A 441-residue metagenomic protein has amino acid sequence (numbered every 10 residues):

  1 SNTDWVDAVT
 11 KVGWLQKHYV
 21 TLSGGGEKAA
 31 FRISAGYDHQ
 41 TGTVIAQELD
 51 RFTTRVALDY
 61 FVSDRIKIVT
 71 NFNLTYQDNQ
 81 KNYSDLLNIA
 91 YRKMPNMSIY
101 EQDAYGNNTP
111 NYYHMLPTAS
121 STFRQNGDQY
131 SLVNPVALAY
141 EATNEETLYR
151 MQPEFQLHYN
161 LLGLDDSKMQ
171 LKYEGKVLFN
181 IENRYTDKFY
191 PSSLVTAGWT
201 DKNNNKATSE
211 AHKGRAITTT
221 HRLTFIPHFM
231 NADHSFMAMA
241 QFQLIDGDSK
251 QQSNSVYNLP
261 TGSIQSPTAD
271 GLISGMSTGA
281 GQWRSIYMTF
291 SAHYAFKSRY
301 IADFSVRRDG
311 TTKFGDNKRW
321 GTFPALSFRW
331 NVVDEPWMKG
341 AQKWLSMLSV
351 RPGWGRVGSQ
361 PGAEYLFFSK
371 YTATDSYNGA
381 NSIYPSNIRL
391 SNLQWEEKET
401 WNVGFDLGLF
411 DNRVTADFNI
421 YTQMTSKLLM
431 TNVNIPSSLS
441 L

Functional and structural regions predicted by a protein language model:
S1-I45, Y83-L86, Q125, L138-E145 (+2 more regions): Residues embedded in well-ordered regular secondary structure
T10-G13, M94, S98: Generic secondary-structure transition motif, activating predominantly at the C-termini of alpha-helices
R51, A57-I66, N71-Y76, S84-D85 (+4 more regions): Extracellular/periplasmic, surface-exposed regions of secreted and cell-surface proteins
Y190-S192: Membrane-interface helix-loop junction between the first two transmembrane segments
T196-T200: A solvent-exposed, charged loop/short amphipathic helix patch at secondary-structure junctions
